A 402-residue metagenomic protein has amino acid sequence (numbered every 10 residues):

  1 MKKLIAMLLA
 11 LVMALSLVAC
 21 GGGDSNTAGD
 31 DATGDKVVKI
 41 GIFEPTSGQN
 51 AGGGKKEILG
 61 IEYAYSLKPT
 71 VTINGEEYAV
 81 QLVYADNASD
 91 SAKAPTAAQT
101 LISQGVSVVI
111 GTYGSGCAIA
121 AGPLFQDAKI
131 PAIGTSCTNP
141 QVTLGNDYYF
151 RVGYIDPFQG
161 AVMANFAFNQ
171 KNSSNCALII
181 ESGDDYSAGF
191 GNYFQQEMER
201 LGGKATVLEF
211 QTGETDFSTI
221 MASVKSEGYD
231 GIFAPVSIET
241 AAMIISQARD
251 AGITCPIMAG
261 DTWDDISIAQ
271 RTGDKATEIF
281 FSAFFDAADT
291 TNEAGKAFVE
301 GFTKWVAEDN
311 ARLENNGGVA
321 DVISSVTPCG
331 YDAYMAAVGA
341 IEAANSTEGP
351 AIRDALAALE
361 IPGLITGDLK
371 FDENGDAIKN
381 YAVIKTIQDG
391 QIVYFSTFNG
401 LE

Functional and structural regions predicted by a protein language model:
M1-K39, T70-E76, S103, F398-E402: Short, low-complexity disordered leader/linker segments with a strong preference for bacterial N-terminal type II
D24-A32, G52-L59, V71-T143, V152 (+5 more regions): Beta-alpha junction/loop-to-helix N-cap segments that form part of ligand/metal-binding clefts
G34, G41-E62, A85-S91, G114-G116 (+3 more regions): Extracytoplasmic "Venus flytrap"
D86, V142-F166, V207-E209, G273-A288: Short beta-strand elements at the ligand-binding edges of bilobed clamshell
Y149-T212, D230-G231: An alpha-beta-alpha
G191-A288: Extracellular/periplasmic bilobed ligand-binding domains
D250-C329, T386-Q388, I392-Y394, F398-G400: Extracellular/periplasmic periplasmic-binding protein-like sensory domains
A307-P328, V338-Q391: Segments of small-molecule ligand-sensing domains
